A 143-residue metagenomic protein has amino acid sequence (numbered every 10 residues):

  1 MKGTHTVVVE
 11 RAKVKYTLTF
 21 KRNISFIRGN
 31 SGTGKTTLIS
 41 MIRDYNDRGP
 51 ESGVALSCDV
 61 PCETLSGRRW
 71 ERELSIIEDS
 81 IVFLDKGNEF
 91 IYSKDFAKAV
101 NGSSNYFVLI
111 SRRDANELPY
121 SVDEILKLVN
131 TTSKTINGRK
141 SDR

Functional and structural regions predicted by a protein language model:
M1-Y16, N137-D142: N-terminal pre-Walker A segment at the start of P-loop NTPase domains
I27: Hydrophobic anchor at the beta1->P-loop junction of P-loop NTPases
T33-K35: Conserved glycine(s) of the Walker
L38-I39: Post-Walker A alpha-helix
D44-A55: Post-Walker A helix-loop "phosphate-sensing" segment adjacent to the P-loop in P-loop NTPases
R72-D95: Conserved P-loop NTPase "ATPase switch" module shared by AAA+ and STAND
V100-L128: Sensor-1/coupling segment of RecA-like P-loop NTPase cores
Y120-D142: A short helix-turn-beta junction within AAA+ P-loop NTPase domains corresponding to the substrate/partner-engaging
